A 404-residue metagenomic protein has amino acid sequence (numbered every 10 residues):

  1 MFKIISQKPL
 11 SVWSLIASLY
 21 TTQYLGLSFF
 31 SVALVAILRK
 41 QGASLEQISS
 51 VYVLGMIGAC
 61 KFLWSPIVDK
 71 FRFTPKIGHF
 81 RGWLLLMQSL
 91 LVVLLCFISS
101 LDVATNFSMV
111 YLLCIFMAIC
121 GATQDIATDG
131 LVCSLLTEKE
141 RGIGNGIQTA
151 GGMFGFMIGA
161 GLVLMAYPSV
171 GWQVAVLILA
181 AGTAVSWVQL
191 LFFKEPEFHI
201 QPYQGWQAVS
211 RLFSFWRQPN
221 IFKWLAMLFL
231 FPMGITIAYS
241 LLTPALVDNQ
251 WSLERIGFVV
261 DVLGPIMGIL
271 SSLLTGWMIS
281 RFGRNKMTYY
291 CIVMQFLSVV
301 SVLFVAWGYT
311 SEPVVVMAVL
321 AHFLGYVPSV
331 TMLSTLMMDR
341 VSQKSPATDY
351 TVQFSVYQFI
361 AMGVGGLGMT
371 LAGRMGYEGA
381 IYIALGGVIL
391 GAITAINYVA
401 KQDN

Functional and structural regions predicted by a protein language model:
M1-P9, E195-L225: Juxtamembrane intracellular "pre-TM" segments in multi-pass secondary transporters
F2-G58, F222-M227, P232-L246: Helix-loop boundary and gating motifs at the non-cytosolic
L34, A122-L136, P328-S342: Intracellular juxtamembrane helix-capping segments at the cytosolic ends of symmetry-related transmembrane helices
G58-K61, G142-G161, V356-G365: Glycine-rich segments within core transmembrane alpha-helices of 12-TM secondary carriers
C60-I77, L270-R284, A372-G373: Helix-to-loop junctions at the C-terminal end of transmembrane segments in multipass secondary transporters
L84-A104, M294-T310: C-terminal ends and interior cores of transmembrane alpha-helices in multi-pass membrane transporters/permeases
K286-L333: C-terminal transmembrane helical hairpin of 12-TM major facilitator-type secondary transporters
K344-R374: A late C-terminal transmembrane helix in Major Facilitator Superfamily
